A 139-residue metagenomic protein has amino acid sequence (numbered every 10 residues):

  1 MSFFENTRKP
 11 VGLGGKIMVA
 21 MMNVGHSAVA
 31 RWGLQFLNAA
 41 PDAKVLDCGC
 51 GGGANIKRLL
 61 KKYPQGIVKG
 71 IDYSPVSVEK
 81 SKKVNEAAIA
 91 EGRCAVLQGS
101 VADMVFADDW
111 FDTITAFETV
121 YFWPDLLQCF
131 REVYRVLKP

Functional and structural regions predicted by a protein language model:
M1-G15: N-terminal, positively charged/glycine-rich alpha-helical extensions of SAM-dependent methyltransferases
V24-A43, R58: Conserved alpha-helix/loop element of class I SAM-dependent methyltransferases that forms part of the SAM/SAH-binding
L37-A39, K62-Y63, A88, L137: A generic alpha-to-beta junction signature in SAM-dependent methyltransferases
L46-D103: Class I SAM-dependent methyltransferase SAM/SAH-binding core
A102-I114: A short acidic, Gly/Pro-enriched loop at the edge of an enzyme's catalytic core that lines a small-molecule cofactor
T113-D125: A short SAM/SAH-binding and catalytic strip from SAM-dependent methyltransferases
L127-P139: A short glycine-rich, Lys/Arg-flanked "PGG" loop and its adjoining helix->strand segment in the class I
